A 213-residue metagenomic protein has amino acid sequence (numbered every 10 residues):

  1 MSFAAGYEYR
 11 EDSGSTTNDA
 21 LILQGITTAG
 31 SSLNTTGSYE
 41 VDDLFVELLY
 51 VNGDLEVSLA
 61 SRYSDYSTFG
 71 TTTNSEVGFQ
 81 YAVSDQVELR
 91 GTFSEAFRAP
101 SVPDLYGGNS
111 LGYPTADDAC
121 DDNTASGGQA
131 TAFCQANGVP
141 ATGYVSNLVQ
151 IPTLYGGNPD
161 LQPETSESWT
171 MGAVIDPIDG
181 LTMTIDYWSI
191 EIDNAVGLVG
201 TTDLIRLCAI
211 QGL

Functional and structural regions predicted by a protein language model:
M1-S58: Outer-membrane beta-barrel transmembrane domain signature of Gram-negative proteins, especially the mid-to-C-terminal
F3-A5, L55-L59, S75, L89-G91 (+2 more regions): Transmembrane beta-strands of outer-membrane beta-barrel proteins
Y9-S13, N52, S61-S67, F93-A99 (+3 more regions): Transmembrane beta-strands of outer-membrane beta-barrel pores
A29-T35, A60-D65, G156-P159: Extracellular loop and loop/strand-boundary signature of outer-membrane beta-barrel proteins
G37, P100-M183: Outer-membrane beta-barrel signature, preferentially recognizing the C-terminal barrel domain of Gram-negative
V41, N52-L55, A82-Q86, R98 (+2 more regions): Outer-membrane beta-barrel channels and translocator barrels
D42-L48, T73-F79, G157, E167-A173: Hydrophobic, lipid-facing positions within transmembrane beta-strands of outer-membrane proteins
V46-N52, Y63, F79-Y81, E95 (+1 more regions): Residue-level signature of outer-membrane beta-barrel architecture
